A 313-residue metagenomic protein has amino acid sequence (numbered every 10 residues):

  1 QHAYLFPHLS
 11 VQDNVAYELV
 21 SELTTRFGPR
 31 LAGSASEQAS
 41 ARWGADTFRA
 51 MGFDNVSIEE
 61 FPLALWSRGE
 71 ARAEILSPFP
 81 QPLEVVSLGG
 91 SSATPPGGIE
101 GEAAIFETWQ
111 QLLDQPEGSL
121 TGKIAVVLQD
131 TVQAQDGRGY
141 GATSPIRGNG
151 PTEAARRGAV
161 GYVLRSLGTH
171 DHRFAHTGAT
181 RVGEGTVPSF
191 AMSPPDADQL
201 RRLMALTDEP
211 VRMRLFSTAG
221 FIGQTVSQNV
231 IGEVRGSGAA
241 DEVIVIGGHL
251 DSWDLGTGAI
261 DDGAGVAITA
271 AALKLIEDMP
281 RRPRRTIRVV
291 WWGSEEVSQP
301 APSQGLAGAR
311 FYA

Functional and structural regions predicted by a protein language model:
Q1-S34, R173-G178, V182, D251: N-terminal capping segment at the start of a domain
H2, V15-V20, F27, S36-G44 (+7 more regions): Stable alpha-helical elements in mature extracytoplasmic
L19-T24, S57-I58, A103-I105, I124-L128 (+5 more regions): Structural recognition of the beta-strand scaffold that forms the well-ordered cores of secreted hydrolase catalytic
S21, T25-I124, L128-D136: Noncatalytic luminal/extracellular "stalk/propeptide" segments of secretory-pathway proteins
T24-L31, G44, R49-N55, S77 (+9 more regions): Sec/Tat-exported extracytoplasmic proteins
P29-R30, P62-L65, Q110-Q111, T131-A134 (+6 more regions): Solvent-exposed loop/turn segments at secondary-structure junctions within structured extracellular/periplasmic domains
P82-E117, A179-A259, A271-R281: Soluble metallo-hydrolase cores and metallopeptidase-like ectodomains found primarily in the secretory/periplasmic
R147-N149, V226-N229, S252-A313: Acidic/histidine-rich catalytic neighborhood of metal-dependent amide-processing enzymes
